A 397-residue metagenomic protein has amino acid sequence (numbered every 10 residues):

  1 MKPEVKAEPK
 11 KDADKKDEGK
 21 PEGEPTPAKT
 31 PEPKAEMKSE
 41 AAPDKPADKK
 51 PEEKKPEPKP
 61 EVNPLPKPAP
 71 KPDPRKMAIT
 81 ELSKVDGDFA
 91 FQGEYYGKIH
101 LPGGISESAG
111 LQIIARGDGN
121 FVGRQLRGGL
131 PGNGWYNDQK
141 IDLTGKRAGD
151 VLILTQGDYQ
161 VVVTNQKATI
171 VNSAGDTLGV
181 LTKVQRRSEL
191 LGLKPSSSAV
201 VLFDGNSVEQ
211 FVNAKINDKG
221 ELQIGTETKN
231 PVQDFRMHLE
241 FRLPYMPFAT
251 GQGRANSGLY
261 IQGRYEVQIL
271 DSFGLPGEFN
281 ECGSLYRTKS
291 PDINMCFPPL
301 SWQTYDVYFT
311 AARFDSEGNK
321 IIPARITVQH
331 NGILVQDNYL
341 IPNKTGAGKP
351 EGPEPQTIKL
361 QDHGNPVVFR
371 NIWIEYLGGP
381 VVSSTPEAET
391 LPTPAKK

Functional and structural regions predicted by a protein language model:
M1-K71, A388-K397: Compositionally biased, proline/threonine/alanine/serine-rich low-complexity intrinsically disordered stretches
K67, K71-P72, K76-T80, G87 (+4 more regions): Carbohydrate-interacting regions of secretory-pathway proteins
